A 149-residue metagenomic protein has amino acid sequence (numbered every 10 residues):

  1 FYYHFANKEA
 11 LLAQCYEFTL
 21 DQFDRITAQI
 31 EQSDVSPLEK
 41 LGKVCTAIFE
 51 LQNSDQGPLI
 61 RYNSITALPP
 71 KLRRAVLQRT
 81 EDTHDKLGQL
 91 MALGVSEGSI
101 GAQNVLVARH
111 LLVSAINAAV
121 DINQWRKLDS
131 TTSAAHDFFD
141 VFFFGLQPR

Functional and structural regions predicted by a protein language model:
F1-F5: Short hydrophobic/aromatic patch on the recognition helix
N7-L12: Short amphipathic alpha-helical segment with a characteristic S/N-K-E followed by hydrophobic residues
Q14, R25-S54, A108-L112, T132: Hydrophobic alpha-helical connector segments
C15-Y16, T27, Y62-N63, N104: Short, flexible helix/strand-to-coil boundary loops that buttress conserved ligand/catalytic motifs in alpha/beta
L20-A28, S54, P70-E97, L106-H110 (+1 more regions): Amphipathic alpha-helical packing segments from all-alpha helical-bundle domains
A47-E50, S54, H84-E97, S114-A115 (+1 more regions): C-terminal peripheral helix-coil segments that are non-catalytic and often amphipathic
Q52-K71: Amphipathic alpha-helical segments used for helix-helix packing
